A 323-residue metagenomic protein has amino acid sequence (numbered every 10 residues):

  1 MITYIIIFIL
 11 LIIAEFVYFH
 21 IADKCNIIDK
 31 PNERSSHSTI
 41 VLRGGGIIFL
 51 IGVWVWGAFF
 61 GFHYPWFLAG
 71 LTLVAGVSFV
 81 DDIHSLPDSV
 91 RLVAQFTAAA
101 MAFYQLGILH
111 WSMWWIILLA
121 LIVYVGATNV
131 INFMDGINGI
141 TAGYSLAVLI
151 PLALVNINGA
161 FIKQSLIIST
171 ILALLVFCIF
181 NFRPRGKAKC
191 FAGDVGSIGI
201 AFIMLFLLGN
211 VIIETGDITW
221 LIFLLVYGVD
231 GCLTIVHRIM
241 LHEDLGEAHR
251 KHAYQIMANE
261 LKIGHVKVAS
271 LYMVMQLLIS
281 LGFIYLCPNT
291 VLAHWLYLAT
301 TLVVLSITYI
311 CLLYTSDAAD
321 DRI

Functional and structural regions predicted by a protein language model:
M1-C232: "…together with the soluble PPM/PP2C metallo-phosphatase catalytic core" -> "…together with the soluble PPM/PP2C
V17-L42, I235-V266: Cytosolic, membrane-interface loops and tails of multi-pass inner-membrane proteins
K251, N259-S280, C287: Alpha-helical transmembrane segments of integral membrane proteins, especially multi-pass inner/plasma-membrane
F283-Y297: Extracellular/periplasmic helix-loop-helix junctions in multi-pass membrane proteins
H294-I307: Small-residue-rich transmembrane alpha-helices that serve as helix-helix interface/gating elements in multipass
Y314-I323: Single conserved hydrophobic/aromatic residue that forms the stacking wall/gate of nucleotide- or nucleobase-binding
